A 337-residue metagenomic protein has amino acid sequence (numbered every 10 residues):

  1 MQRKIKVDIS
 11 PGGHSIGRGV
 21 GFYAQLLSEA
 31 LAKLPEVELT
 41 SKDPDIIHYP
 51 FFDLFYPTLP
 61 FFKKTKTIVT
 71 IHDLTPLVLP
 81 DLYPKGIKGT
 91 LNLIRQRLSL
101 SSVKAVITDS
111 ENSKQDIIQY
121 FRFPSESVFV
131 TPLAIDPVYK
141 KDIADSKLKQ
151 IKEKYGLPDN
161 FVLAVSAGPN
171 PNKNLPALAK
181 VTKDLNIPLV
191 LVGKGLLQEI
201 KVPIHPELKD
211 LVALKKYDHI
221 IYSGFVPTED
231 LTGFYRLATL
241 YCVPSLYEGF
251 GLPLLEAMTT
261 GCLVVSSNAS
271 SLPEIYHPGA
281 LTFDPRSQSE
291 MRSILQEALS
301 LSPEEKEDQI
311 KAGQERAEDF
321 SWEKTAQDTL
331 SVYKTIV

Functional and structural regions predicted by a protein language model:
M1-V337: Carbohydrate transferase catalytic cores enriched for Leloir-type hexosyltransferases
